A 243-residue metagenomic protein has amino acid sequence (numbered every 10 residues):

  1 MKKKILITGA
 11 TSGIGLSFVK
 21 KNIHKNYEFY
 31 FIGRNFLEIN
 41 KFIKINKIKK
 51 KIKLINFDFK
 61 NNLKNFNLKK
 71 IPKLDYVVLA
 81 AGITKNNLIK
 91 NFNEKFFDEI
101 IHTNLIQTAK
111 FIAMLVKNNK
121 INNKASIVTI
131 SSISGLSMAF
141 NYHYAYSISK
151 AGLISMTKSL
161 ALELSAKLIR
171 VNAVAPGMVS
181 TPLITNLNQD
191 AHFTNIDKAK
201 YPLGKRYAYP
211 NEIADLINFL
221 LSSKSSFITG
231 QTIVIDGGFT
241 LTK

Functional and structural regions predicted by a protein language model:
T11-S12: Conserved glycine-rich cofactor-binding loop
L88-I89, F96-I101, D197-K198: Substrate-binding pocket helix/loop in short-chain dehydrogenase/reductase
I112, S149, T157: Active-site helix of classical SDR
K117, L162-A166, S226: Alpha-helical segment proximal to the catalytic Tyr-Lys
S132: Residue(s) in the substrate-gating loop at a strand-loop-helix junction that position the organic substrate next
P202-I213: A conserved structural motif in NAD(P)-dependent oxidoreductases
N218, T229-K243: Short C-terminal tail/terminal secondary-structure segment of NAD(P)H-dependent dehydrogenase/reductase domains
